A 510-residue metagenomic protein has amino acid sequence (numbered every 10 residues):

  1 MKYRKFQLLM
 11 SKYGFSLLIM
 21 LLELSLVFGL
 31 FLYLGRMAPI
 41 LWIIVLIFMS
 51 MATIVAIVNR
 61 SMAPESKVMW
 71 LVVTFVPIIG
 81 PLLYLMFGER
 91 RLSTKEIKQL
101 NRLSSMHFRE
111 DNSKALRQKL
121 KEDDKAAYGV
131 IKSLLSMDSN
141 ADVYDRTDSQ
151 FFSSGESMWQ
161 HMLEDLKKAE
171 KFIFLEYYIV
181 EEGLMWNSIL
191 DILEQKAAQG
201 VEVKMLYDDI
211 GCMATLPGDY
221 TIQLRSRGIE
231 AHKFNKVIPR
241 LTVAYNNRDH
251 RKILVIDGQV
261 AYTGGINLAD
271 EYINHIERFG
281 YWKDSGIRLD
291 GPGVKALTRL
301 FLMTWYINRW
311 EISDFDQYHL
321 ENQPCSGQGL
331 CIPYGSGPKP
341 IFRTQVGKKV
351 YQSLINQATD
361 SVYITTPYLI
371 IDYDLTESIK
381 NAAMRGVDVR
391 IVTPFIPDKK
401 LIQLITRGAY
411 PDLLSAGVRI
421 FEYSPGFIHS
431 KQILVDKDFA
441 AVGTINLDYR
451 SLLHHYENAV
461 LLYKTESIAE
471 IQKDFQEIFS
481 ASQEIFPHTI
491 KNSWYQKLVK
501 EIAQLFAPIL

Functional and structural regions predicted by a protein language model:
K2-E23, V27-I40, K114-L510: Charged, low-complexity intrinsically disordered terminal segments
V45-L116: Transmembrane alpha-helices and immediately adjacent membrane-cytoplasm interface residues in multi-pass integral
